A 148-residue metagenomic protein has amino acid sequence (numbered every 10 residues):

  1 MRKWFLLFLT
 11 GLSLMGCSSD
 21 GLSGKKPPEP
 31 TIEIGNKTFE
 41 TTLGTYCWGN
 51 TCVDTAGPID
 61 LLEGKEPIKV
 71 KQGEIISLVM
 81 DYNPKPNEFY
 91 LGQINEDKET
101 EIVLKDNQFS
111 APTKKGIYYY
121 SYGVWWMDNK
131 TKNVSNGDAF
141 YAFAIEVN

Functional and structural regions predicted by a protein language model:
M1-W4: Positively charged n-region of N-terminal signal peptides that target proteins for export
S13-G16: C-terminal motif of bacterial Sec signal peptides marking the signal peptidase cleavage site
G21-E63: Transition segment at domain starts
C47-T100: Mature extracytoplasmic domains of secretory-pathway proteins
E101-A111: Short, solvent-exposed S/T- and G/P-enriched segments that are highly enriched in secreted/extracellular and lumenal
S110-Y119: Surface-exposed, short loops/turns at beta-strand junctions within beta-sandwich domains
W126-N133: Short acidic/polar inter-strand loop motif in beta-rich domains
